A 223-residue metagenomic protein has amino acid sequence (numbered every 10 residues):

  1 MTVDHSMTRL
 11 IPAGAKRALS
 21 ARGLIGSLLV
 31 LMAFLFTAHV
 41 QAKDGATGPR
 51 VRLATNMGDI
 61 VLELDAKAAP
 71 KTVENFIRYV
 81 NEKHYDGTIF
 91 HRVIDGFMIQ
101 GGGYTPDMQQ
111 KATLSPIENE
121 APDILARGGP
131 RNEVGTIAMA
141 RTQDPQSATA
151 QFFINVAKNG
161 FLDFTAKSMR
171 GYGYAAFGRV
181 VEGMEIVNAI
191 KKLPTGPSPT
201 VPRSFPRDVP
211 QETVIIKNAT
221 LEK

Functional and structural regions predicted by a protein language model:
T2, R17-S20, L29, H39: Detector for intrinsically disordered, low-structure N-terminal pre-sequences
V3, T8-L10, M32-K223: Cyclophilin-like peptidyl-prolyl cis-trans isomerases
S6-R22: Intrinsically disordered, low-complexity terminal tails and inter-domain linkers enriched for S/T/G/P/D/E
G23-L35: Bacterial N-terminal signal peptides
